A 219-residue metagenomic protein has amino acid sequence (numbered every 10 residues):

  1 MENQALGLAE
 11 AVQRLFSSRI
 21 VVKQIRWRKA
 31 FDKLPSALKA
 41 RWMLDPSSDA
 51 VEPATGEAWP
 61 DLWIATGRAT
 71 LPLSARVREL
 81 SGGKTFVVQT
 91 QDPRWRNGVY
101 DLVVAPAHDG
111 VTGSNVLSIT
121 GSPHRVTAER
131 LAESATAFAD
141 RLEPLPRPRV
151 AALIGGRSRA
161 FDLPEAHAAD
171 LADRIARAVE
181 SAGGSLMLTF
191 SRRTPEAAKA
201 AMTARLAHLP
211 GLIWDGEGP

Functional and structural regions predicted by a protein language model:
M1-P46: N-terminal pre-catalytic "stem/leader" segment of glycosyltransferase-like enzymes
A5, P72-V88: Glycosyltransferases and closely related glycan-assembly transferases that use nucleotide-activated donors
G7-R19, S81, R174-A182: A short, Lys/Arg-enriched amphipathic alpha-helix followed by its capping loop at the start of a domain
R28, G183-G218: Catalytic donor nucleotide-activated moiety binding site of glycosyltransferases and closely related
S36-T66: Short, structured active-site "lid" loops
D61-L62, F86, L102, R149 (+1 more regions): Structural motif
N97-P164: A nucleotide-sugar donor-handling region in carbohydrate enzymes
A137, R147-P148, R157-F190, T194-P195: Conserved catalytic-core segment of nucleotide-activated headgroup transferases in glycan assembly
